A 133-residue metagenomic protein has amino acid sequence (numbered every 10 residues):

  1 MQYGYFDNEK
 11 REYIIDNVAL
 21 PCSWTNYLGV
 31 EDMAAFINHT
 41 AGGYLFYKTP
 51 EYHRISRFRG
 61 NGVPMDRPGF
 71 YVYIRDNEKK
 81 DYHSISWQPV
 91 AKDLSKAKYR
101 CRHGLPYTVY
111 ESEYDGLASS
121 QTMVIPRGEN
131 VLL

Functional and structural regions predicted by a protein language model:
M1-L133: Anionic coordination/interaction segments
